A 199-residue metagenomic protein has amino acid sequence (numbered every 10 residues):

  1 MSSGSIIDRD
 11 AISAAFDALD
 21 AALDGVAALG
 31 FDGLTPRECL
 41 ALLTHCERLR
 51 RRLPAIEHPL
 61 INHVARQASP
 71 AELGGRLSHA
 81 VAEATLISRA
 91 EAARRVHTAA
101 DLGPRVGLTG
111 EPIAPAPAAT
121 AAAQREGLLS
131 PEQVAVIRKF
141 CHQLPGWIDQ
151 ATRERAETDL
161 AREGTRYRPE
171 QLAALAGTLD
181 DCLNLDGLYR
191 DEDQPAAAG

Functional and structural regions predicted by a protein language model:
M1-G199: Conserved C-terminal region and hinge/linker of Rieske [2Fe-2S] proteins, especially in Rieske oxygenase systems
